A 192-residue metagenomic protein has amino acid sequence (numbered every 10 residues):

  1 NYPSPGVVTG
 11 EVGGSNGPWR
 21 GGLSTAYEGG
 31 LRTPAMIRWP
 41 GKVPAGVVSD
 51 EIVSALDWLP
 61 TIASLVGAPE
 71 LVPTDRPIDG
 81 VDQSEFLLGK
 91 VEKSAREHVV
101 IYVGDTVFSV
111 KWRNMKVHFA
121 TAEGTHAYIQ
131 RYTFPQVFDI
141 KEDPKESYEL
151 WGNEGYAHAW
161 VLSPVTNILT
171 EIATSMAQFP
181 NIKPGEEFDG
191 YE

Functional and structural regions predicted by a protein language model:
Y2-E28, K42-K141, K145: C-terminal cap/loop subdomain of S1 sulfatases and analogous C-terminal strand-loop tails that border
R32: Conserved nucleotide-sugar donor-binding catalytic segment
A35-I37: Short glycine- and hydrophobic/aromatic-rich loop-to-beta-strand nucleating segment in the catalytic cores
W39, A68, G89, E171-Q178: A structural signal for alpha-helix termini and helix-coil/disorder junctions
W58, W112, V117-Q136, I140-E192: Long, internal low-complexity/basic segments
